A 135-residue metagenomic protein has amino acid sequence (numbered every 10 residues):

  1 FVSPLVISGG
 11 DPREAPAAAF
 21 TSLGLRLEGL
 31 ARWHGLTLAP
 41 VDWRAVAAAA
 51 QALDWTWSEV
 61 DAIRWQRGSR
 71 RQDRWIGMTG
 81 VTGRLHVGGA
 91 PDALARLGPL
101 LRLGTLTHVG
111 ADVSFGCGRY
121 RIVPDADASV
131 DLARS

Functional and structural regions predicted by a protein language model:
F1-S135: RNA-interacting cores
